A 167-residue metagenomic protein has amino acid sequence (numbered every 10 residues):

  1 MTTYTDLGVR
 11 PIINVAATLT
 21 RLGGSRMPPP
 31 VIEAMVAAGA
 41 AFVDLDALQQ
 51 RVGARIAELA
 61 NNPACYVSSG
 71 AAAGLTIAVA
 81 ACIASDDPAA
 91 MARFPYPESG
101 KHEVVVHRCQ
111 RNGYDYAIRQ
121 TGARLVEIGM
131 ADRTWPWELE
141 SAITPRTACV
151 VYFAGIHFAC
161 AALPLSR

Functional and structural regions predicted by a protein language model:
T2-L22, R26, G53-V67, A72-R167: Conserved PLP-enzyme active-site core in the AAT-like
V15-V52: A glycine-/small-polar-enriched, mobile loop at the entrance of the PLP active site in fold-type I
